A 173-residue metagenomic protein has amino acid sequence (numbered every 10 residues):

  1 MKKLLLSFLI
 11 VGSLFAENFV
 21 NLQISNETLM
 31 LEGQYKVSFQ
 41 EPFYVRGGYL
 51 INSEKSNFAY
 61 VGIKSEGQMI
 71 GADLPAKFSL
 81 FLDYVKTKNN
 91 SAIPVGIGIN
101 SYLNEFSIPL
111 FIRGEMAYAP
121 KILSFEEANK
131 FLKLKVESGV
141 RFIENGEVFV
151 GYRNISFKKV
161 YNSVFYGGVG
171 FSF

Functional and structural regions predicted by a protein language model:
M1-F19: Cleavable N-terminal export/targeting peptides
M1-K2, V45, I112, Y152: Short, intrinsically disordered low-complexity segments
L5-I10, Q34, E66-Q68: Intrinsically disordered, low-complexity boundary segments flanking structured domains
A16-G62: Short glycine/proline- and aromatic-enriched beta-strand/turn motifs that initiate or cap beta-hairpins
E17, L29-M30, V37-F39, K64-F173: Outer-membrane beta-barrel transmembrane domain signature
